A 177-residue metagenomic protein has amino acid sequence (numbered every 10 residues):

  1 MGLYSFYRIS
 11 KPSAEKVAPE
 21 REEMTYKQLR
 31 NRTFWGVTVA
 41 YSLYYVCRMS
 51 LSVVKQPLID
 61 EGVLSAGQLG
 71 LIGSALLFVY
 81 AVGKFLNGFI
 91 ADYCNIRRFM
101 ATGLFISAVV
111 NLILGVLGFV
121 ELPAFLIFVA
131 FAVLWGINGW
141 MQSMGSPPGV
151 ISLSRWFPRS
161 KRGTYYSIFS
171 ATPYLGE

Functional and structural regions predicted by a protein language model:
R32-D60, L64: Extracytoplasmic
V37-Y45, L77, N111, F131-G139: Helical-face signature of the major facilitator-like transporter fold
M49, L77-F85, S143, E177: Residue-level signature of mid-helix packing/kink "hotspots" within the transmembrane helices of 12-pass Major
V54-A81: Extracellular/periplasmic helix-loop-helix junction of adjacent transmembrane segments in MFS-like secondary
G83-I96: Helix-to-loop junctions at the C-terminal end of transmembrane segments in multipass secondary transporters
F105-A124: C-terminal ends and interior cores of transmembrane alpha-helices in multi-pass membrane transporters/permeases
L134-T172: Cytoplasmic helix-loop-helix junction between adjacent transmembrane helices in 12-TM secondary transporters
